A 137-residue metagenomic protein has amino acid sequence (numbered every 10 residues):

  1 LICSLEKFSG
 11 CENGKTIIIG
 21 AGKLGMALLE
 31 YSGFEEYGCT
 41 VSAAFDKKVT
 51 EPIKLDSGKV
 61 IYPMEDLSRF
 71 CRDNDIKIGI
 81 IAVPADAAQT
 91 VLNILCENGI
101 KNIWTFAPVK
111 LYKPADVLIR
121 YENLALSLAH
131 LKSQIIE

Functional and structural regions predicted by a protein language model:
L1-N98, F106, P114-E137: Hydrophobic, well-ordered beta-alpha structural blocks that scaffold small-molecule cofactor pockets
